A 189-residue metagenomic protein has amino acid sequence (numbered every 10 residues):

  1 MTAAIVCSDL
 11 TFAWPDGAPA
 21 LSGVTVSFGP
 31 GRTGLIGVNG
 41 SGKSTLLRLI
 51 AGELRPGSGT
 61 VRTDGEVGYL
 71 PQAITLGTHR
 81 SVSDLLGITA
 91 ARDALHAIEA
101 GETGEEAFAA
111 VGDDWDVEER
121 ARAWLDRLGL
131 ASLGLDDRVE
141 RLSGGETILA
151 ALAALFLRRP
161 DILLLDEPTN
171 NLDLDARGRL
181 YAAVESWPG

Functional and structural regions predicted by a protein language model:
C7-L10, G17-G31, G59: Conserved beta-strand
I36-V38: The feature captures the beta-strand-to-loop junction immediately N-terminal to the Walker
A51: Helix-to-loop junction immediately C-terminal to a conserved catalytic motif
G57-G65: ABC nucleotide-binding domain "signature motif"
L76-R141: ABC-family P-loop ATPase nucleotide-binding domains
L152, L180: Hydrophobic anchor residue at the start of the ABC signature
L163-E167: Catalytic Walker B motif of ABC-type/P-loop ATPase nucleotide-binding domains
